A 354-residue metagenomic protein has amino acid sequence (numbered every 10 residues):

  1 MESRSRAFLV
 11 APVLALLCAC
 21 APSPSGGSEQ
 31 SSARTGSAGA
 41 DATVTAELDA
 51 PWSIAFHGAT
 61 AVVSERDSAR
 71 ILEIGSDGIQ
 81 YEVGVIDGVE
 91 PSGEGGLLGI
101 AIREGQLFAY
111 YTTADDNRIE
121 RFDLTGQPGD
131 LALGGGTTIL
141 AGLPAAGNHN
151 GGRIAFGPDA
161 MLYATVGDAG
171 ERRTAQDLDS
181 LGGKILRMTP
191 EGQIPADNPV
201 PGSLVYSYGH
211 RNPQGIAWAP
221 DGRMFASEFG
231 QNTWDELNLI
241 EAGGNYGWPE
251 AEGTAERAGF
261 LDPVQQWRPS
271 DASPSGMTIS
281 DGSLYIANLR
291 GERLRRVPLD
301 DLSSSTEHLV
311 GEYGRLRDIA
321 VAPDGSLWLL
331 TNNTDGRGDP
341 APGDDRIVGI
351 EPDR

Functional and structural regions predicted by a protein language model:
M1-G27: Secretory targeting and sorting signals
A21-E171, R223-G230, D271-L309, A320-R354: Acidic, Gly/Ser/Thr-rich repeat motifs that build Ca2+-stabilized beta-propeller blades
Y81-S92, G135-N150, P190-Y208, G244-P269: Surface-exposed loop and turn segments in beta-propeller and other repeat-based domains that flank or scaffold
F122-L131, L186-P195, I240-W248, E252 (+2 more regions): Short loop/turn segments immediately following beta-strands, especially the blade-tip and inter-blade linker loops
Q176-D221: Loop-centered beta-sheet repeat module
E312-R315: Small/polar glycine-rich anion-binding or flexible loop at a beta-alpha turn
